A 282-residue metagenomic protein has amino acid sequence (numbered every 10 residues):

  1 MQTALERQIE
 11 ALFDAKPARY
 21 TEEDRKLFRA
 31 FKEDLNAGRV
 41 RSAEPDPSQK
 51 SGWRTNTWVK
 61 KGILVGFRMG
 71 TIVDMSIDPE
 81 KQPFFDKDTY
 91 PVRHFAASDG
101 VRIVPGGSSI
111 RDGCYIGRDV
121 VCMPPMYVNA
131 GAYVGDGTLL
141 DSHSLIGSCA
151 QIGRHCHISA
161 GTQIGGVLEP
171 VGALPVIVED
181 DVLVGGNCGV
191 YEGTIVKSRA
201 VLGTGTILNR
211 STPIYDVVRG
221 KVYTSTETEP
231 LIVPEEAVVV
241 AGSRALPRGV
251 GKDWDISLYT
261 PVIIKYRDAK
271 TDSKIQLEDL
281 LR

Functional and structural regions predicted by a protein language model:
M1-V101, L231, E235-A237, A241-R282: Terminal amphipathic alpha-helical/low-complexity segments used for targeting or macromolecular assembly
A97, R102-G251, I263: Structural signal for interior beta-strand "rungs" in well-ordered beta-sheet cores of soluble enzyme domains
